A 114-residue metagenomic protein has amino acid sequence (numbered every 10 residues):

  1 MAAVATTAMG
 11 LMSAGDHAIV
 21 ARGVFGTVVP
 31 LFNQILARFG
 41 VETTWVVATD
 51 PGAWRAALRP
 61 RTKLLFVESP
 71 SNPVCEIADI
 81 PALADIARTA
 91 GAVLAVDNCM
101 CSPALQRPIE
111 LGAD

Functional and structural regions predicted by a protein language model:
M1-D114: Conserved PLP-enzyme active-site core in the AAT-like
